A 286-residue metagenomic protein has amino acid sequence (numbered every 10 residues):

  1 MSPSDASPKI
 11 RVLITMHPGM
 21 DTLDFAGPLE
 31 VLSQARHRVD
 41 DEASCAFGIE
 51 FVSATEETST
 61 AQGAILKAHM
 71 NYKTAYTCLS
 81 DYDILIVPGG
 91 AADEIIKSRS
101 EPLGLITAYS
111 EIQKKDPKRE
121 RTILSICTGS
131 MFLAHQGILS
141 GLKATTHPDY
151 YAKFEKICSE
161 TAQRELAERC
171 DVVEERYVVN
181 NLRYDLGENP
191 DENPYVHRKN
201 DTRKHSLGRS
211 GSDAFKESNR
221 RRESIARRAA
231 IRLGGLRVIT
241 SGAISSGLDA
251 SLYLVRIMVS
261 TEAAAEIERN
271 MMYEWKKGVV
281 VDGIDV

Functional and structural regions predicted by a protein language model:
S2-L13, T77-L124, T128-V286: Active-site-adjacent pocket-lining segments in enzyme domains
S2-S80: N-terminal beta1-alpha1 cap of cysteine-dependent amidohydrolase-like domains
